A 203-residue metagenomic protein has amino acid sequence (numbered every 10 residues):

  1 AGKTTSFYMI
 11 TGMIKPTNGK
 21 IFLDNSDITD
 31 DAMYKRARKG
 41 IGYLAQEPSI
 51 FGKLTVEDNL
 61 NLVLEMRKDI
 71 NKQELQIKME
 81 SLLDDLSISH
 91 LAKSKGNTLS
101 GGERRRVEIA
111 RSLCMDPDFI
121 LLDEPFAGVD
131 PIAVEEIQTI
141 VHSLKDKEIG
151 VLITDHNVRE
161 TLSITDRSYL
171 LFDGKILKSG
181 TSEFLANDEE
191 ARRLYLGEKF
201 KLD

Functional and structural regions predicted by a protein language model:
T11: Helix-to-loop junction immediately C-terminal to a conserved catalytic motif
D27-E47, K72-Q76, D146, S182-E189: ABC ATPase NBD coupling module
L54-L62: Short coil-to-helix segment of the ABC ATPase nucleotide-binding domain corresponding to the Q-loop/switch region
K72-L91, Q138-H142, E190: Conserved ABC ATPase "signature" region
K95-L99, E103: Conserved ABC ATPase signature
D116: Conserved catalytic motifs of ABC-family nucleotide-binding domains
I120-E124: Catalytic Walker B motif of ABC-type/P-loop ATPase nucleotide-binding domains
